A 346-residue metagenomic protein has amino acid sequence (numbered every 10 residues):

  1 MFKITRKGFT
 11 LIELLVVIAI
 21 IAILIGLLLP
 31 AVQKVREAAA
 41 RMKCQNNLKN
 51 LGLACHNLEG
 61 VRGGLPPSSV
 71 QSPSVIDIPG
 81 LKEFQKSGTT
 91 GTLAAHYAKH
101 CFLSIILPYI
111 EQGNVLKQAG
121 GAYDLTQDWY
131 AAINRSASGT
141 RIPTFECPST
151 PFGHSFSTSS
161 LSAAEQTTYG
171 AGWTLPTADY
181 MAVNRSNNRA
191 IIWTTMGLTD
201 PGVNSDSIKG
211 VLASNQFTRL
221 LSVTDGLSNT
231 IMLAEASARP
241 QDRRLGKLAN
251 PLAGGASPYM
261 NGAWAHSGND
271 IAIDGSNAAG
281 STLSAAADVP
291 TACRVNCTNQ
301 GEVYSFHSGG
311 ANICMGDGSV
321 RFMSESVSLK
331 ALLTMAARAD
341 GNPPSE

Functional and structural regions predicted by a protein language model:
I4-C44, N50: N-terminal single-pass transmembrane signal-anchor helix
A40-E346: Surface-exposed loop/linker segments characteristic of extracytoplasmic
